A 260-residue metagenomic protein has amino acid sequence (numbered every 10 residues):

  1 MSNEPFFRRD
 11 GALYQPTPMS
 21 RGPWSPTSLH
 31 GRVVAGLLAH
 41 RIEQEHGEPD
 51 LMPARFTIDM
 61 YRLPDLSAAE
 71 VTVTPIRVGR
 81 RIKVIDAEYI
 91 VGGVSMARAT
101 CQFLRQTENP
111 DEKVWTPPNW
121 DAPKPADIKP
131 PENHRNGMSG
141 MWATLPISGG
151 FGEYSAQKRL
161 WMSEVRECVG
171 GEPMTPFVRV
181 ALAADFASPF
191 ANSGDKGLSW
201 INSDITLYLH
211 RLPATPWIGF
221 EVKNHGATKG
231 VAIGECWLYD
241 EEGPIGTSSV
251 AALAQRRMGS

Functional and structural regions predicted by a protein language model:
M1-S260: Terminal targeting signals and extreme-terminal segments of soluble enzymes
